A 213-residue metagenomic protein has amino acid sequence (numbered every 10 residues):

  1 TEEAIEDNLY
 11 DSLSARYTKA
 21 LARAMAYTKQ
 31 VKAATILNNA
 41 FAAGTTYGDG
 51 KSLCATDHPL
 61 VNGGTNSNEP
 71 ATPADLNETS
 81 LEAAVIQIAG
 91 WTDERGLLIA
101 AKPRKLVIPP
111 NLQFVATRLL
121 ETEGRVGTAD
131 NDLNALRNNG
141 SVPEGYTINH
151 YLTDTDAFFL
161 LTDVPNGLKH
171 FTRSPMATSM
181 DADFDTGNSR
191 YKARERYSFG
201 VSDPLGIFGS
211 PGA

Functional and structural regions predicted by a protein language model:
T1-D7, S14, K19-R23, A42 (+3 more regions): Short intrinsically disordered, low-complexity coil segments enriched in acidic
T1-E3, N38, I108-N111, D203: Helix N-cap / beta->alpha transition motif
T1-V31, T186-A213: Flexible, glycine/threonine- and acidic-rich loop/arm segments that mediate assembly and lattice contacts in viral
A4-T18, A71-A74, G96, L106 (+1 more regions): Short, charged/polar micro-motifs that form catalytic or ligand-binding hotspots
M25, K29-K32, T92, E123-G124: Sec/Tat-exported extracytoplasmic proteins
Q30-D49: Short, glycine/acidic-rich hinge or "gate" loops at secondary-structure transitions that mediate conformational
S52-D93, A100-K105, N111-A213: Sequence/fold signature of self-assembling virion shell proteins
